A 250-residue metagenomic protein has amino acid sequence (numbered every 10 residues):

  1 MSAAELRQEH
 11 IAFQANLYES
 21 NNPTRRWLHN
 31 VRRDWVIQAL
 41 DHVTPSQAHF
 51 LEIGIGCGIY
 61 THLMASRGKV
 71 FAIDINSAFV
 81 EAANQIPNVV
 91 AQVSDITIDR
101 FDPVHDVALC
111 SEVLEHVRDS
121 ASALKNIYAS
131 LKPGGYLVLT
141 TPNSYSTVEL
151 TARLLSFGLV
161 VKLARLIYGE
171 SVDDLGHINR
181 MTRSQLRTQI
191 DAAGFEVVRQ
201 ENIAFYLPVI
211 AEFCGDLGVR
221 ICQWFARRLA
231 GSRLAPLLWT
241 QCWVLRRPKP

Functional and structural regions predicted by a protein language model:
A3-V31, I59, I75, R118-S130 (+1 more regions): S-adenosyl-L-methionine-dependent methyltransferase catalytic module, highlighting the catalytic core
D34-T151, T182, C242-R247: Conserved SAM-binding loop
